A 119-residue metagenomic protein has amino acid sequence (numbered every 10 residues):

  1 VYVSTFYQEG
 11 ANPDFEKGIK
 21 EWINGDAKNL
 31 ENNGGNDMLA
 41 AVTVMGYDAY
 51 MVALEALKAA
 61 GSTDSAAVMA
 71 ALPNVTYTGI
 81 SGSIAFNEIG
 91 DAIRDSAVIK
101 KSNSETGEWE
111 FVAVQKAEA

Functional and structural regions predicted by a protein language model:
V1-A119: Extracytosolic ligand-binding ectodomains
